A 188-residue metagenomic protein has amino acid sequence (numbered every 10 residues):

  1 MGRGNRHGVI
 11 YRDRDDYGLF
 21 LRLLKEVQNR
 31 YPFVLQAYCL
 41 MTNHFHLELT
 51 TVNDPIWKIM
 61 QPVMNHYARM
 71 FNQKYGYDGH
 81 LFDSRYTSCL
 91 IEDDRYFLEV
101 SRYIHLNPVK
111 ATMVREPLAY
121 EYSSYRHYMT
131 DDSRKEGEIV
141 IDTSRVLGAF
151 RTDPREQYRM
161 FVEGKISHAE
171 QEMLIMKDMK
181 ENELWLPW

Functional and structural regions predicted by a protein language model:
G2-A37, T50-W188: Short Pro-Cys-Gly-centered "Cys-loop" motif that presents a nucleophilic cysteine in a tight turn
H44-L49: A generic structural motif
